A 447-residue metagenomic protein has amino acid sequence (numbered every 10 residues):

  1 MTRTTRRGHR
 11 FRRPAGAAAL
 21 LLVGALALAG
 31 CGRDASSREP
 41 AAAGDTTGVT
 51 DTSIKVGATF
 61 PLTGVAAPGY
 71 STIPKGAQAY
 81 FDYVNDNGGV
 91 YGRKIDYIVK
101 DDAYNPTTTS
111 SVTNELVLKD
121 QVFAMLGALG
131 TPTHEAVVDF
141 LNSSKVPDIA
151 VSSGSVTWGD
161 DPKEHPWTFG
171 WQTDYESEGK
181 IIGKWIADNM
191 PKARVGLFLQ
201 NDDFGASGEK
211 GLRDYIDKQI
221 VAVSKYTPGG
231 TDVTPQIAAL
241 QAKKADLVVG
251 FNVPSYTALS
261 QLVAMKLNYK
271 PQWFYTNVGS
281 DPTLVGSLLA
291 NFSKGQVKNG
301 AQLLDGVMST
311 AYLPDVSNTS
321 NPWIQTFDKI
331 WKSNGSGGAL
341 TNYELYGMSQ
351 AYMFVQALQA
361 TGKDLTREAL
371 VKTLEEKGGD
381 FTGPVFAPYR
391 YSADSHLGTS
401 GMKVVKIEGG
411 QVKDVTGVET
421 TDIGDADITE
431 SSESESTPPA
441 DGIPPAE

Functional and structural regions predicted by a protein language model:
M1-K55, E430-E447: Short, low-complexity disordered leader/linker segments with a strong preference for bacterial N-terminal type II
R38-A58, G89-K94, A187-A193, D364: Immediate post-signal peptide segment of exported/extracytoplasmic ligand-binding proteins
P40-G44, P68-K75, N87-D161, W171 (+2 more regions): Beta-alpha junction/loop-to-helix N-cap segments that form part of ligand/metal-binding clefts
P40-Q78, K100-T107, L129-G130, F198-A206 (+2 more regions): Extracytoplasmic "Venus flytrap"
T107-S111, S155-T157, E164-N268, N318: Extracellular/periplasmic Venus flytrap/periplasmic-binding protein
L116-L129, P147-V151, V195-L199, K244-P254 (+3 more regions): Periplasmic-binding protein-like
A264-M348, A440-D441: Extracellular/periplasmic periplasmic-binding protein-like sensory domains
S333-E344, V355-D414: Segments of small-molecule ligand-sensing domains
